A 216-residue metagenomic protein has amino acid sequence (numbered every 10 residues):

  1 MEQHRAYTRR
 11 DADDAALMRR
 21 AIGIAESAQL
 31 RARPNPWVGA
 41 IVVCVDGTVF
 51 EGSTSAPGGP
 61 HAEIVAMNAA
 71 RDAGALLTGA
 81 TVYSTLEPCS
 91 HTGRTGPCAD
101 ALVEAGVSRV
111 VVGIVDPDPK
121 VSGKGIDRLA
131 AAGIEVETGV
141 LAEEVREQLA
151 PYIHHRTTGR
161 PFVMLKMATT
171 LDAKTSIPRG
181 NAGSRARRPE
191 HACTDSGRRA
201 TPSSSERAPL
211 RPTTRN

Functional and structural regions predicted by a protein language model:
M1-Q29, T48, T78, T92-N216: Zinc-dependent deaminase
L30-P34: Short N-terminal binding/cap micro-motifs at the start of the first secondary-structure element
N35-W37, F162-V163: Short, small/polar residue-rich loop motifs at catalytic or cofactor-binding pockets
A40-C44, V49-A69: N-terminal beta-alpha supersecondary unit
V45, T85-E87, V115: Cofactor-binding loop segments of dinucleotide-utilizing enzymes, especially the Rossmann-like FAD- and NAD(P)+-binding
T54-I64, V82-A101: Local cysteine-cluster metal-coordination motifs and their immediate loop/turn environment, predominantly Fe-S cluster
N68-D72, V103-G106: Alpha-helix C-terminal capping segments
R71, L76-L86: Immediate flanking context of iron-sulfur cluster ligation sites
